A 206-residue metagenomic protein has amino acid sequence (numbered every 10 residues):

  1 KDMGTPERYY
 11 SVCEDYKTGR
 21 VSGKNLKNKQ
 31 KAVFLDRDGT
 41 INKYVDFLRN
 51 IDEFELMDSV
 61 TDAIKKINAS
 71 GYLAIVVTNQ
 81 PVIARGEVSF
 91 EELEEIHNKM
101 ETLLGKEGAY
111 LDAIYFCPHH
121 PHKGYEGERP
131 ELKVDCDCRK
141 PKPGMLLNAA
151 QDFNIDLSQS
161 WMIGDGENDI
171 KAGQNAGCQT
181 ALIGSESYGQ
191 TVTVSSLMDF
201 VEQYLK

Functional and structural regions predicted by a protein language model:
K1-N28: Conserved alpha/beta core of the MobA/IspD/sugar-nucleotide pyrophosphorylase nucleotidyltransferase superfamily
D2, V76, M162-G164: A structural signal for the hydrophobic beta-strands that form the central parallel beta-sheet of Rossmann-like
T5, N50, S195-S196: Alpha-helix N-cap recognition
K29-A74: Active-site neighborhood of HAD-like aspartate-dependent phosphohydrolases
L35-R37, T78, G164-D165: Active-site flanking residues adjacent to catalytic metal/cofactor-binding acidic residues
N42-D58, I83-E91, K106-E107, R129-C138: Metal-dependent phosphoesterase signature
V60, I64-M100, Y110-K123, G173: Substrate-recognition element of Asp-dependent hydrolases with the DxDx(T/V) motif
E91-D112, H122-G124, E128-M162, G166-K206: Asp-based, Mg2+/Mn2+-dependent phosphohydrolase catalytic module
